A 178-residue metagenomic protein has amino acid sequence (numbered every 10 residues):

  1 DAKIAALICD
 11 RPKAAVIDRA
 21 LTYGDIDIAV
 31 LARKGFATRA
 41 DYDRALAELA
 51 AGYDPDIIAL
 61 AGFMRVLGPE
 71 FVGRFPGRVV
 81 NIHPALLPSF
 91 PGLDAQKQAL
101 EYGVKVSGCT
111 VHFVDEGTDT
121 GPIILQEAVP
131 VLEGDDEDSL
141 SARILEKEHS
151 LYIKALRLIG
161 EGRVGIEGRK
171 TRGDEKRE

Functional and structural regions predicted by a protein language model:
D1-E178: One-carbon transfer enzymes
